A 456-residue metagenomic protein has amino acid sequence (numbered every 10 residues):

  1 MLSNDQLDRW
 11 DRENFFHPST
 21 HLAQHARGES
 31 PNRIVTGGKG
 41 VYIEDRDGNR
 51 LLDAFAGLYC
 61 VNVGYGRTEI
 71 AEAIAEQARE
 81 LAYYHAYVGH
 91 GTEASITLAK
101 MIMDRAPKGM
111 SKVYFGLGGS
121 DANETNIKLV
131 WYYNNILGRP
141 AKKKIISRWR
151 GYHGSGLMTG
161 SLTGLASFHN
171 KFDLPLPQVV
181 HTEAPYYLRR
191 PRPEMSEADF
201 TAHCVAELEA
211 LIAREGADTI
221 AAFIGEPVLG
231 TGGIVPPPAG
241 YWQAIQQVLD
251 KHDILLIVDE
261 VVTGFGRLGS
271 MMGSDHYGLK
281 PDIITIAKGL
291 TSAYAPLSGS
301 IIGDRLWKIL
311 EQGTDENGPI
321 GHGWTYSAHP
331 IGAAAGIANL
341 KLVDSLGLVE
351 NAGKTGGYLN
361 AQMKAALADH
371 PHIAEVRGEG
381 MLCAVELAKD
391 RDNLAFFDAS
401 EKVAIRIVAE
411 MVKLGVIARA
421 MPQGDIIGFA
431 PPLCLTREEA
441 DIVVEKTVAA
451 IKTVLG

Functional and structural regions predicted by a protein language model:
M1-G456: Conserved N-terminal phosphate-binding loop of PLP-dependent enzymes in the Aspartate aminotransferase
